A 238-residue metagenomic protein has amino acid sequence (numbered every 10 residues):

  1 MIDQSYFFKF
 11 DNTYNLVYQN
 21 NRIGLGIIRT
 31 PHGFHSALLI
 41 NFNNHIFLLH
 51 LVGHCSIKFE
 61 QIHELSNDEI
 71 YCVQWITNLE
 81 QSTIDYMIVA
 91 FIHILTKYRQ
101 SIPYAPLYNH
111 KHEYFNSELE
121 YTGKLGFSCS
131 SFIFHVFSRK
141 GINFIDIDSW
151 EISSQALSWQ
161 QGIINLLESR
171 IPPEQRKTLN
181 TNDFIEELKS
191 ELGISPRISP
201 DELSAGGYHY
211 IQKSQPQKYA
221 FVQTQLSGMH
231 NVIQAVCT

Functional and structural regions predicted by a protein language model:
M1-T238: Cysteine-nucleophile amide-bond enzymes
